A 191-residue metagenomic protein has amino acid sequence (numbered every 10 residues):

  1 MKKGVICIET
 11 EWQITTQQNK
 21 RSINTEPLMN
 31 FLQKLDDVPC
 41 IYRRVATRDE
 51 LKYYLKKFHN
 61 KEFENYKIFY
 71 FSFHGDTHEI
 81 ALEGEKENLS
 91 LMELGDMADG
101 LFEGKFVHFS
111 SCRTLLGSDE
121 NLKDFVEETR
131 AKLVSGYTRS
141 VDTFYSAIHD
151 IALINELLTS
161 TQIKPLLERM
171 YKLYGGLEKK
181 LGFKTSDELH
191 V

Functional and structural regions predicted by a protein language model:
M1-Y66, E103-S110: A domain-level signal for caspase-like cysteine endopeptidase catalytic cores and their zymogen-processing architecture
W12-Q17, R48-E50, G75-E79, R113-G117 (+1 more regions): Short acidic, S/G/P-rich loop/turn micro-motifs used as interaction or catalytic elements
R21-L28, Y54-K56, G84-D96, S118-L122: Well-ordered, non-membrane alpha-helical segments in soluble/globular domains
V45, F71-S72, E83, V107-R113 (+1 more regions): Short His-Asn-centered micro-motif
H59, G95-G100, F125-V126: Leucine-rich repeat
E62-D76: Short, well-structured hydrophobic secondary-structure segments
H74-G104: A short, glycine/acidic-enriched catalytic loop
T114-V191: Active-site-proximal C-terminal subdomain of hydrolase catalytic domains
